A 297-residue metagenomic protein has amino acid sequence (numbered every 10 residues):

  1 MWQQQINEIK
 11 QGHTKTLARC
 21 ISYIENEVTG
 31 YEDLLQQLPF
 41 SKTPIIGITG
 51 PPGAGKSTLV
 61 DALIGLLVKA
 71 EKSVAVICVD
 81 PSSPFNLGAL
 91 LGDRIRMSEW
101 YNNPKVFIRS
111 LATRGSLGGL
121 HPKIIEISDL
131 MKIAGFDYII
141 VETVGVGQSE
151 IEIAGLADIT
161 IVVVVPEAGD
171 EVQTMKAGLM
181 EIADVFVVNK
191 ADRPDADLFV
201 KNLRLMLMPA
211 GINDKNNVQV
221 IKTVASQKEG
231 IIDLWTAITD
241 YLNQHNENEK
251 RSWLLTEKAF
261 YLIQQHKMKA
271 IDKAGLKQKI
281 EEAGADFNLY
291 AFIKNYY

Functional and structural regions predicted by a protein language model:
Q3-I46, P51, L63-S149: Nucleotide-state-sensitive switch-loop elements of NTP-binding domains
L17, K222, I232-Y297: Long, well-ordered amphipathic alpha-helical subdomains in the mid-to-C-terminal portions of large enzyme subunits
K56: Conserved lysine of the Walker
P81-P84, T113-R114, G145-G147, P166-D170 (+2 more regions): Conserved nucleotide-binding/hydrolysis micro-motifs of P-loop NTPases
L120, G147-I153, E171-Q173, A196-F199: Conserved ATPase-coupling elements of RecA-like P-loop NTPase cores
D129, F136, S149-E167, A177-G178 (+1 more regions): Inter-motif core of Ras-like GTPase G domains
V185, A191-Q244: Canonical P-loop GTPase G-domain recognition
